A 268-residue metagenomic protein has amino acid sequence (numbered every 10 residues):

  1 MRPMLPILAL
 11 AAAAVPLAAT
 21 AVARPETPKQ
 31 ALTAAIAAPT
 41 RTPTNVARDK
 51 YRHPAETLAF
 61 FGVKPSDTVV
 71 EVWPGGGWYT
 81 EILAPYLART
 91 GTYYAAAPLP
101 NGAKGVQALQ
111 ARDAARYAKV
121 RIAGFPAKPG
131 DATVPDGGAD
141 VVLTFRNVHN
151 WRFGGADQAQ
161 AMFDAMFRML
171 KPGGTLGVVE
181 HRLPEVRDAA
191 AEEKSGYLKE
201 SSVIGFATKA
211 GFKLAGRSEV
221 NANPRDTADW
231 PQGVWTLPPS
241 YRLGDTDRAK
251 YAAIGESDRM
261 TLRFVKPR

Functional and structural regions predicted by a protein language model:
L32-K64: Class I SAM-dependent methyltransferase Rossmann-like catalytic core, especially the SAM/SAH-binding loop
P65-G75: Conserved class I S-adenosyl-L-methionine
A84, Q158-P172: A short glycine-rich, Lys/Arg-flanked "PGG" loop and its adjoining helix->strand segment in the class I
G105-D131: S-adenosyl-L-methionine
A132-V142: A short acidic, Gly/Pro-enriched loop at the edge of an enzyme's catalytic core that lines a small-molecule cofactor
G173-H181: Conserved beta-strand signature within the Rossmann-like core of class I S-adenosyl-L-methionine
A189-R217: Conserved Class I S-adenosyl-L-methionine
D247-R268: C-terminal lobe and adjacent flexible extensions of AdoMet/dcAdoMet transferase-like proteins
